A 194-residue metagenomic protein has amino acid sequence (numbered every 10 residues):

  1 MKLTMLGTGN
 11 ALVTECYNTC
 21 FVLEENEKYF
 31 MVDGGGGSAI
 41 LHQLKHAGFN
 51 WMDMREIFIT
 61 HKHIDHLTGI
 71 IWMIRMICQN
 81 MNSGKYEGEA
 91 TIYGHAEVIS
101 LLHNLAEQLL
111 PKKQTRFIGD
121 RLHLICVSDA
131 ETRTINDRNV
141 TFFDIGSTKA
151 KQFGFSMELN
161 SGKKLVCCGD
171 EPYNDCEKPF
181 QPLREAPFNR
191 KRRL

Functional and structural regions predicted by a protein language model:
M1-A47, K151-G169: Conserved beta-strand hairpin/beta-sheet module of binuclear metal-dependent hydrolase folds, prominently
N10, G36, I64, S147 (+2 more regions): Short, glycine/acidic-enriched loop or turn micro-motifs at the edges of active sites
K28-F30, D53-E56, K163-L165, E185-F188: Structural motif
S38-A90: Active-site metal-binding motif and surrounding structural segment of the metallo-beta-lactamase
K45-G48, R133-N136, C176-Q181: Short amphipathic alpha-helix with an adjacent loop that forms part of the alpha/beta core around
Y86-K151: Metallo-beta-lactamase
F142-F143, C167-D170, R190-K191: Thr-Gly-centered strand-to-loop micro-motif
P172-L194: Cap/insert and terminal regions of metallo-dependent hydrolase folds
